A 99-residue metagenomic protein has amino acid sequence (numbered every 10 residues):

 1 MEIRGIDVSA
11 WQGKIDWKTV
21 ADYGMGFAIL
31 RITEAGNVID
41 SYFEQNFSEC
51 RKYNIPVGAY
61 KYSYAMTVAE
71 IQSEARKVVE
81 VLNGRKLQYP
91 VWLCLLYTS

Functional and structural regions predicted by a protein language model:
M1-Y23, R31-T33: Boundary/entry segment of secreted carbohydrate-active catalytic domains
G5-D7, G26-R31, P56-K61, Y89-C94: Structural recognition of the beta-strand scaffold that forms the well-ordered cores of secreted hydrolase catalytic
W17-G24, F43-I55, V78-L87: Acidic (Asp/Glu)-rich catalytic clusters
T33-D40: Glycine-rich, proline-tolerant flexible connector loops at the mouths of alpha/beta enzymes
E34, S63-A65: Residue-level signal for short, function-critical loop segments
Y42, T67-V78: Glycine-rich anion/phosphate-binding loops
Y53, A65-M66: Aromatic- and acid-rich polysaccharide-binding/catalytic face of secreted or lumenal carbohydrate-active enzymes
Y97-T98: Conserved small/polar residues in nucleotide/adenosyl-binding loops
